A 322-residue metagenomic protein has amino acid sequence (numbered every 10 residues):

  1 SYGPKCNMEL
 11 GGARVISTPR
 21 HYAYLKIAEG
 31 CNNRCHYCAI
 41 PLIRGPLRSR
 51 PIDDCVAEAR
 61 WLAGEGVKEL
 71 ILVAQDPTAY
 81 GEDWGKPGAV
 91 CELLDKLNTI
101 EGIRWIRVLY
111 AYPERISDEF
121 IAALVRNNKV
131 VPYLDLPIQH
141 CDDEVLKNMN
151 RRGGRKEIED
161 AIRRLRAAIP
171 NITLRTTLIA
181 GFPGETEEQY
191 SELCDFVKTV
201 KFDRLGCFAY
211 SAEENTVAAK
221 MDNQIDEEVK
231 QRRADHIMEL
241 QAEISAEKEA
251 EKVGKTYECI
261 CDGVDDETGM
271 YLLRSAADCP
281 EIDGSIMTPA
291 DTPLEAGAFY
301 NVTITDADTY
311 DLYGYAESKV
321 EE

Functional and structural regions predicted by a protein language model:
S1-Y80, E119, L134, R155-R163 (+6 more regions): Proteins enriched for Cys/Gly/acidic motifs involved in redox and nucleic-acid/cofactor modification
K5, G30, Q75, A111 (+5 more regions): Generic beta-structure capping elements
C35, C55, L72, V108 (+7 more regions): Conserved, mostly hydrophobic/aromatic
G64-E188, K198: Conserved SAM/AdoMet-binding glycine-rich loop
P132, E213-A219, G314: Conserved loop-to-beta-strand segment in the C-terminal subdomain of adenylate-forming
L146-M149, V217-M221: Short acidic, glycine/proline-rich loop/turn micro-motifs
A209, K220-E322: Terminal RNA-binding accessory module
